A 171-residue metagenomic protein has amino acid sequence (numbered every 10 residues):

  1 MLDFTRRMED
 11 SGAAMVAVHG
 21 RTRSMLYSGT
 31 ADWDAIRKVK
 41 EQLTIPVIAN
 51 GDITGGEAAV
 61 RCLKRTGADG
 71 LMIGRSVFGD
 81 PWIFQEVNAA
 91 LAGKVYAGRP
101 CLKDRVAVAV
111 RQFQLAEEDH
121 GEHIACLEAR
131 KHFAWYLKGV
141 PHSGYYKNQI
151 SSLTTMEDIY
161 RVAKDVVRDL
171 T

Functional and structural regions predicted by a protein language model:
M1-M15, Y27, D34, K38-A49 (+1 more regions): Alpha/beta catalytic cores of nucleotide-metabolism and tRNA/nucleoside-modifying enzymes
V18-S28: Glycine-rich, proline-tolerant flexible connector loops at the mouths of alpha/beta enzymes
